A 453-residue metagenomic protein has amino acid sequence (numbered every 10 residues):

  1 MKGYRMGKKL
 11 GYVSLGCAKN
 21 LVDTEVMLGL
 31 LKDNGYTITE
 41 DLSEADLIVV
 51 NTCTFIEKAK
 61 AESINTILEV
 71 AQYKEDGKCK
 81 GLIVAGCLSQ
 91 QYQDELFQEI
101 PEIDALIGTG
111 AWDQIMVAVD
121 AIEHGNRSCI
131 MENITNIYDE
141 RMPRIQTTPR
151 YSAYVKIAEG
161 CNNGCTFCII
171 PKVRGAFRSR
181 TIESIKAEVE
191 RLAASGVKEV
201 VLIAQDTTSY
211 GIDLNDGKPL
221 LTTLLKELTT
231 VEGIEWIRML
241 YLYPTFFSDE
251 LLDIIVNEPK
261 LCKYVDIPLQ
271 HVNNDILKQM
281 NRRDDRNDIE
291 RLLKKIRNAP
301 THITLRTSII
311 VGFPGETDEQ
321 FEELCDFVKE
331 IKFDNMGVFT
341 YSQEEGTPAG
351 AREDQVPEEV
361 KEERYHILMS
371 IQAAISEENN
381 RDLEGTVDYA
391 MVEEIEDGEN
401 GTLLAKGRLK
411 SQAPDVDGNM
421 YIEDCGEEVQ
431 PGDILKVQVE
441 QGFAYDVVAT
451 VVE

Functional and structural regions predicted by a protein language model:
M1-Y210, E250, L261, V265 (+4 more regions): Proteins enriched for Cys/Gly/acidic motifs involved in redox and nucleic-acid/cofactor modification
K2, A351-E453: Terminal RNA-binding accessory module
C17, G211-T229, G233, Q279-M280 (+1 more regions): Radical SAM enzyme [4Fe-4S]-AdoMet core and its adjacent flexible, acidic and glycine-rich loops/tails across
K19, F55-K58, L88, P244 (+3 more regions): Glycine-/small-residue-rich active-site loops that bind phosphorylated ligands and cofactors
L82-V84, Q91, L96, A194-E319: Conserved SAM/AdoMet-binding glycine-rich loop
I145-Q146, D253-N257, L269, N380-D382 (+2 more regions): Replace "in large, NTP-powered and nucleic-acid-processing enzymes" with "in large, NTP-powered factors and other
C165, I185, L202, M239 (+7 more regions): Conserved, mostly hydrophobic/aromatic
E316, E323, E330-F333: Contiguous mid-protein beta-loop-alpha structural module that forms a pocket-lining wall or clamp of enzyme active
